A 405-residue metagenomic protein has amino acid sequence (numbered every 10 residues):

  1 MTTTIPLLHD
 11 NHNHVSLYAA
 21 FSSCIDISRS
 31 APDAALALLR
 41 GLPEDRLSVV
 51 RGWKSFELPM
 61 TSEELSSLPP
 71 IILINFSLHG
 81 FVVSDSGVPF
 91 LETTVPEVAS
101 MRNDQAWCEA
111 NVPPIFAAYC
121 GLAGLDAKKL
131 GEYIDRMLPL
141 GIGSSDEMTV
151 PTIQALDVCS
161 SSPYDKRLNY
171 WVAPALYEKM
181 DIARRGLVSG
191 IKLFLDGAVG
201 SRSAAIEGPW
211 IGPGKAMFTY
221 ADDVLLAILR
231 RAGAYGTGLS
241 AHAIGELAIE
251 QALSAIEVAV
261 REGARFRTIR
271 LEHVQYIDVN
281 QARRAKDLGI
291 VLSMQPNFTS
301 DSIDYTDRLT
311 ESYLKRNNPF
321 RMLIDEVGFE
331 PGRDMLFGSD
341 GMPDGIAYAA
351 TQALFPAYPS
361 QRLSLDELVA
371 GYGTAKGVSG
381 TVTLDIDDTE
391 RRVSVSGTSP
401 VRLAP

Functional and structural regions predicted by a protein language model:
M1-Y164, Y170-A175, G200-A248, T310 (+3 more regions): Divalent metal-binding segments
H9-N11, S145-D146, K166-V172, S189-L195 (+4 more regions): Hydrophobic faces of well-ordered beta-strands that scaffold small-molecule active sites in alpha/beta enzyme cores
H14, G186-S203, I290-S300, S339: Non-cysteine beta-strand/loop elements that form the S-adenosyl-L-methionine
E57-P59, N280, G345: Residues that form or flank phosphate/diphosphate-binding pockets in enzymes that use nucleotide phosphates
P69, Y164-K166, R184-G186, R265-R267 (+2 more regions): A short helix-to-beta-strand connector/capping loop
F81-S84, Y177-D181, S302-D307, A347: Short, charged, surface-exposed secondary-structure boundary motifs
V158-K192, I277-D287: Extended hydrophobic/aromatic segments used for targeting, binding, or gating
R230-S240, L247-I249, L253-I269, V274 (+3 more regions): His/Asp/Glu-enriched, well-ordered alpha-helical/loop segment that forms or immediately abuts the divalent-metal
